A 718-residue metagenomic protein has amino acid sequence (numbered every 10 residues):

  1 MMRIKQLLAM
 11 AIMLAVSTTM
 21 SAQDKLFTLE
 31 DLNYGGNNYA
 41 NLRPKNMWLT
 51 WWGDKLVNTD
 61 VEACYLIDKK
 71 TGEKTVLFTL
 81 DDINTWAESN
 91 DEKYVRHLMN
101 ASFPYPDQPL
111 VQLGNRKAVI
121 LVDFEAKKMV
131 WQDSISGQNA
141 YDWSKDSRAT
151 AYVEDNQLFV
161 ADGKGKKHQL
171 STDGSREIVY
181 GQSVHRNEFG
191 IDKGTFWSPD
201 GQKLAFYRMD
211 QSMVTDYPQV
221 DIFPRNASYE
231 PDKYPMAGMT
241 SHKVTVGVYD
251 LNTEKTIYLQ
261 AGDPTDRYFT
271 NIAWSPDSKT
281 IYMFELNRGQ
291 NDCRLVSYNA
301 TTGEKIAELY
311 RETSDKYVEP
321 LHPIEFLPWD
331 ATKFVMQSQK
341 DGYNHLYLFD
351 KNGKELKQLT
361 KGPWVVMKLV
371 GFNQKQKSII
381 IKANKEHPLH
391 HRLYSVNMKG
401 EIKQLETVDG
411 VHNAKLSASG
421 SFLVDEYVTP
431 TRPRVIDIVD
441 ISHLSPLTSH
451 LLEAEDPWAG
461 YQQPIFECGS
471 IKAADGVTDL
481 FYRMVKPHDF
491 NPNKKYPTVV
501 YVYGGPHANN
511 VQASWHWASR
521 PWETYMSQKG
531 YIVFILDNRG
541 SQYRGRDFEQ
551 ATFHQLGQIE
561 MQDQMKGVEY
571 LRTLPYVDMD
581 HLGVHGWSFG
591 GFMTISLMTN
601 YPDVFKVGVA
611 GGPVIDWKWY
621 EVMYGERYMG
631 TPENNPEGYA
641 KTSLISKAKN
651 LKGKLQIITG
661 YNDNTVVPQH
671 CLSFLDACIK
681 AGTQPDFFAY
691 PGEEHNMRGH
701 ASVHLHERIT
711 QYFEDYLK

Functional and structural regions predicted by a protein language model:
M1-K25: Bacterial Sec-dependent N-terminal signal peptides
L8, L14, G36-Y39, N84-A87 (+19 more regions): A broad, structure-centric signal for solvent-exposed, well-ordered loop/edge residues that line or flank functional
A9-M10, M20, E88, S134 (+19 more regions): A general structural-boundary detector
M13, A40, A149, A237-M239 (+11 more regions): Sterically constrained small-residue positions within well-ordered secondary structures of folded domains
L14, Q211, R288, P506 (+1 more regions): Short, glycine/serine-rich, charged loops/turns that create anion-binding and catalytic segments at active sites
A22-L405, D409-G410, S421-F422, R432: Beta-propeller folds
D216, A273, S278, N413-K718: Serine-hydrolase catalytic core recognition
